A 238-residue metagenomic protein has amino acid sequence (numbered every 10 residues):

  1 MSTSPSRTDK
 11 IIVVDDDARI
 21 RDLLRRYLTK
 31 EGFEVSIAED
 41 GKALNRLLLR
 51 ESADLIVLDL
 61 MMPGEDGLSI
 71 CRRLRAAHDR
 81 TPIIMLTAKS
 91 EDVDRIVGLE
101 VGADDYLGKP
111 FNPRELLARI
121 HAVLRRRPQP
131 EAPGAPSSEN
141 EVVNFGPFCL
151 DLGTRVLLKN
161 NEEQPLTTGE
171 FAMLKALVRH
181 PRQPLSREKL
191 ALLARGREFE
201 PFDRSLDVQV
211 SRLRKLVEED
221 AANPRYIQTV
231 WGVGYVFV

Functional and structural regions predicted by a protein language model:
R7, S52-D54, H78-P82, E200: His-Asp phosphorelay/catalytic-motif detector in bacterial-type signaling
R7-K10, A122-P184, E188: Short, Lys/Arg-enriched segments at the junction into DNA-binding effector domains of transcriptional regulators
D22-K30: Charged docking surfaces used in two-component/phosphorelay signaling
G32-G41, L47: Short hydrophobic/Thr-rich beta-strand motif most characteristic of the beta2 strand and flanking loop of CheY-like
D40, D66-S69: Acidic catalytic/metal-coordinating carboxylates
S52-V57, M62: Active-site beta3 strand of CheY-like receiver
R72-N144: Basic, amphipathic DNA-recognition helix from helix-turn-helix-like DNA-binding domains
V156-V233: Positively charged, aromatic-enriched patches within helix-turn-helix-type DNA-binding elements, predominantly
